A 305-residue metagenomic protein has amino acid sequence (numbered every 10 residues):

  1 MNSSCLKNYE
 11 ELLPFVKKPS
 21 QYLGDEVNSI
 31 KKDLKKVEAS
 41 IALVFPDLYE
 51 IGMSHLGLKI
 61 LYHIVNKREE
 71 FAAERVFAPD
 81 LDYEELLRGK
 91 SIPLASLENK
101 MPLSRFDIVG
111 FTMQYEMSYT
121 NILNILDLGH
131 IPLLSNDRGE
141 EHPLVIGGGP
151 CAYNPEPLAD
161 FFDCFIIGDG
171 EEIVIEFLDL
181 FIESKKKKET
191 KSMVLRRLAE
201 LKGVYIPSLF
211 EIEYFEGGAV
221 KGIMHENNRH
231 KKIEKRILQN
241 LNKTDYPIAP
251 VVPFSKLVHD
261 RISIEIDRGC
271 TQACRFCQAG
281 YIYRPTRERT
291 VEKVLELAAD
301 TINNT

Functional and structural regions predicted by a protein language model:
M1-P19, R68: Helix-enriched interaction subdomains in cytosolic or periplasmic regions, typified by TIR/SEFIR signaling/NADase cores
L12-A42, Y49-E50, P207, E213 (+1 more regions): N-terminal [4Fe-4S]-dependent radical SAM core
V27-I30, V145-G148, A152-P155, V174 (+2 more regions): Structured alpha-helical segments in the cores of large, soluble enzyme domains
V27-K32, G57-K67: Histidine-anchored nucleotide/phosphate-binding helix
A42-I51, F71-D82, S104-Y119, R261 (+1 more regions): Core AdoMet radical
V65, V109, D163, C270 (+2 more regions): Conserved, mostly hydrophobic/aromatic
A78-H225: Glycine-rich beta-alpha loop elements in corrinoid/cobalamin-binding modules across cobalamin-dependent enzymes
Q239-T305: Radical SAM [4Fe-4S] cluster-binding motif and immediate context
